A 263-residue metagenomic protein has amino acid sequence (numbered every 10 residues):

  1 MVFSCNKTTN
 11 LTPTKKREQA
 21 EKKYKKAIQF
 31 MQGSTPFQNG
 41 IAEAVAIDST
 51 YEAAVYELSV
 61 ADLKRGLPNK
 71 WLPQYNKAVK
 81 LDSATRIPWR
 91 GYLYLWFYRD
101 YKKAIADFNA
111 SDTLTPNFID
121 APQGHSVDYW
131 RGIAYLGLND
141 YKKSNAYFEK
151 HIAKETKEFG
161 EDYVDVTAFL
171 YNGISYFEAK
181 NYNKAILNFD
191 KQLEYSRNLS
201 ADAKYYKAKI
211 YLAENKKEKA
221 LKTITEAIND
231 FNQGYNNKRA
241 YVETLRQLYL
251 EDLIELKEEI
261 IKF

Functional and structural regions predicted by a protein language model:
C5-E57, K64, P73: N-terminal leader/linker segments that initiate helical-solenoid repeat arrays
N10-T14, Y163-V166, K219-F263: Terminal, low-structured helical/coil segments at or just beyond the last alpha-helical repeat
L11-P13, A42-A46, N76-L81, D112-G124 (+2 more regions): Flexible helix-coil transition and linker loops at the boundaries of alpha-helical arrays
M31, R65, F97-Y98, L138 (+2 more regions): Structural motif corresponding to the intra-repeat A-B loop/turn of tetratricopeptide repeats
A54, R86-P88, D120-A121, V127 (+4 more regions): TPR alpha-solenoid repeat register
V79-S83, N109-T113, A146-A153, L212-Y235: TPR/TPR-like (Sel1-like) alpha-helical repeat modules
